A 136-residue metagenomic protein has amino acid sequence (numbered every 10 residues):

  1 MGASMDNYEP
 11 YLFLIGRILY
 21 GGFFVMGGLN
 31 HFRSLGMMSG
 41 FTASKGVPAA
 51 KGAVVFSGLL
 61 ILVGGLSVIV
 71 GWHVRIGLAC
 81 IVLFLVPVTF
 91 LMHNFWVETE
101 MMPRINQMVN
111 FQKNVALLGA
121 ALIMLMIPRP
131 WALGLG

Functional and structural regions predicted by a protein language model:
M1-M37, A43-S44, P48-V63, I69-G136: Extended, low-polarity transmembrane helix blocks
